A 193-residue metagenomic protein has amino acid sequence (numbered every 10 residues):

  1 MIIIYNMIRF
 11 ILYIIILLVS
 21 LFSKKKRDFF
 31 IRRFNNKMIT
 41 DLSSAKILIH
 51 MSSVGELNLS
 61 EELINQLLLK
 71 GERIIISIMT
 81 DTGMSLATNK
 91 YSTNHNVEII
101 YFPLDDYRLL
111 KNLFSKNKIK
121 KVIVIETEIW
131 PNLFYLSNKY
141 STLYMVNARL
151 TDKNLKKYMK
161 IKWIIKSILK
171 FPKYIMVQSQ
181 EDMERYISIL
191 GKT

Functional and structural regions predicted by a protein language model:
M1-K26: Helix-enriched interaction subdomains in cytosolic or periplasmic regions, typified by TIR/SEFIR signaling/NADase cores
L17-L21, K25-R33, M38-T193: Active-site and donor-binding regions of nucleotide-sugar-utilizing enzymes
